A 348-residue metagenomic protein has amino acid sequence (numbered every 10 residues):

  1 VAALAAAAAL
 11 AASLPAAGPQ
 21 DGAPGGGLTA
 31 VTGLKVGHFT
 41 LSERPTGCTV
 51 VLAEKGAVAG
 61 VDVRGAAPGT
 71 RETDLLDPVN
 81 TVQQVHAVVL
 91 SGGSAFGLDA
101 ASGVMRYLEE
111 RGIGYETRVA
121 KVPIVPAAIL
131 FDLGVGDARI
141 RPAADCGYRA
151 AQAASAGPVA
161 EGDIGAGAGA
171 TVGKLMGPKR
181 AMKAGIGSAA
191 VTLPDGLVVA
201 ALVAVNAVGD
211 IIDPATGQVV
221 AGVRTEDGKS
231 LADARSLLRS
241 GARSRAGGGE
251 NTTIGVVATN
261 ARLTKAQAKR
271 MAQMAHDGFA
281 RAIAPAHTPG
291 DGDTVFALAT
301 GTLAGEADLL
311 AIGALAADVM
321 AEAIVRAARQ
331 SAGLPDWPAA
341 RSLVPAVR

Functional and structural regions predicted by a protein language model:
A2-S13: Bacterial N-terminal signal peptides
L14-Q20: Signal peptide processing junction and immediate N-terminal pro/mature segment of secreted/exported proteins
D21-A95, D99, E110-R348: A structural signal for small-residue-enriched, beta-sheet-centric alpha/beta enzyme cores and oligomeric scaffold folds
